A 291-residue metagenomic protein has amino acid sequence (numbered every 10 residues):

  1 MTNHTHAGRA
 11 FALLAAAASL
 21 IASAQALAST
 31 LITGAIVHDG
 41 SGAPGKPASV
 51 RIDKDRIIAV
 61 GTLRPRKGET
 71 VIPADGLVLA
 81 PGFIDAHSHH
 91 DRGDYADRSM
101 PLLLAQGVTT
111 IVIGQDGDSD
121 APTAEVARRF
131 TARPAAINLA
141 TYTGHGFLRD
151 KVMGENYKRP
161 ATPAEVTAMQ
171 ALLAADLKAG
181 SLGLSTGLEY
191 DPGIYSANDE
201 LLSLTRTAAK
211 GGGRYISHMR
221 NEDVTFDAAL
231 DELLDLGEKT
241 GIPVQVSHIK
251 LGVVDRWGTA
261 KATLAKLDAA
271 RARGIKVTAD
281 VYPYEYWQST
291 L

Functional and structural regions predicted by a protein language model:
T2-L14: Bacterial N-terminal signal peptides that target proteins for export
A12-S23: Bacterial N-terminal signal peptides
A24-A28: Boundary at the C-terminal end of the N-terminal hydrophobic targeting segment
V37-G82: Histidine-rich, glycine-flanked metal-binding segment
I58, V78-L79, G117-D120, H145-L148 (+4 more regions): Solvent-exposed loop/turn segments at secondary-structure junctions within structured extracellular/periplasmic domains
A74-L79, F83-H90, A96-T186, T205-R206 (+3 more regions): Divalent-metal coordination cores built from histidine and acidic residues
H90-D91, N221: Short active-site segment of divalent metal-dependent hydrolases/proteases that encodes the spacing between
E125, A161-G187, P192-L291: Histidine/acidic residue-rich metal-binding segments in metalloenzymes
